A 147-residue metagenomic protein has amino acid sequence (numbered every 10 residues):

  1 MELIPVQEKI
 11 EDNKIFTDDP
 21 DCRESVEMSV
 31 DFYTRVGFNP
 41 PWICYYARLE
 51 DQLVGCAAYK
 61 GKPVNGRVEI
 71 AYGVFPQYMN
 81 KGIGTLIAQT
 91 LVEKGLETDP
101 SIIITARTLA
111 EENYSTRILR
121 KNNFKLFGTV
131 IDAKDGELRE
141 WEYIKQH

Functional and structural regions predicted by a protein language model:
M1-D18, D31-Y33, N39-H147: Acyl-donor (CoA/ACP) binding surface of acyl/acetyltransferases
D19-M28: Short, positively charged
